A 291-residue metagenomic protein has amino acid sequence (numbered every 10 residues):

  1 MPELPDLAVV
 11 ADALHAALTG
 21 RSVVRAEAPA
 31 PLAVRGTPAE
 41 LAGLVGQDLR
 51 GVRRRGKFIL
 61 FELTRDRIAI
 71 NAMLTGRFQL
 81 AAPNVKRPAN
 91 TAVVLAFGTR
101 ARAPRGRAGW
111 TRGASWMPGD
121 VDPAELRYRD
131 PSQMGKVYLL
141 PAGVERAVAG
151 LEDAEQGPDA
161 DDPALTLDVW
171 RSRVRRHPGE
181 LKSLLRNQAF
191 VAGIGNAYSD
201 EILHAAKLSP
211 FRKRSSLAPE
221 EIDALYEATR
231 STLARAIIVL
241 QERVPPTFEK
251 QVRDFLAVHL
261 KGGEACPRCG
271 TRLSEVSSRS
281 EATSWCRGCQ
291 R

Functional and structural regions predicted by a protein language model:
V10, V34-P38, V45-A82, P88-A92: N-terminal functional module of multi-domain proteins
V10-R21: N-terminal G-site helix/loop of the GST-like fold
T19-V23, G43-L49: A glycine-biased structural micro-motif
S22-A39, R53, V169-R291: Basic, nucleic-acid-binding surfaces and adjacent catalytic neighborhoods in DNA/RNA-processing proteins
I68-G193, Y198-A205: Phosphate/anion-contacting hairpin/loop surfaces
